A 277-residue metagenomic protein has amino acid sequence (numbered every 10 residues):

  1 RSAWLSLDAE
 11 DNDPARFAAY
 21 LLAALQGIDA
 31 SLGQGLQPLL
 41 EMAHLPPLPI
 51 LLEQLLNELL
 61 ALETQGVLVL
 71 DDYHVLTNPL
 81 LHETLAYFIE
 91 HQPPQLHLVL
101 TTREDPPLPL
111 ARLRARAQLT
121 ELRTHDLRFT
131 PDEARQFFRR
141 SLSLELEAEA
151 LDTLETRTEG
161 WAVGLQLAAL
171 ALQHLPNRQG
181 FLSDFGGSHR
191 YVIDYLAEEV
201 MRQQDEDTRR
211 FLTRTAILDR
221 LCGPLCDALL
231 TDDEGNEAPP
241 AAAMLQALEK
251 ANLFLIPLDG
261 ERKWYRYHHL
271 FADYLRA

Functional and structural regions predicted by a protein language model:
R1-G66, Y73-T77: Conserved phosphate-binding/catalytic loops and adjacent sensor/switch elements of nucleotide-binding enzymes, spanning
W4, N12, I28-L32, L36-Q37 (+4 more regions): Short, polar/flexible loop-turn hinges at active-site or ligand-entry regions and domain interfaces
A9-N12, A23, V75, E104-P107 (+2 more regions): Conserved nucleotide-binding/hydrolysis micro-motifs of P-loop NTPases
R16-A19, P47, Q54, V67 (+4 more regions): Alpha-helical sensor/transducer elements of the RecA-like P-loop NTPase core
A18, L22, Q26, L56 (+5 more regions): Short, amphipathic alpha-helical segments that act as regulatory/interfacial helices in nucleotide-processing proteins
L32-L39, A43, L59-L60, A111-R112 (+1 more regions): Amphipathic helix/helix-loop-helix segment enriched in hydrophobic residues with interspersed Lys/Arg and occasional
A61, A86-Y87, R103, E149-L151 (+1 more regions): C-terminal boundary/linker of central alpha/beta nucleotide-binding cores
V67-L68, R210: Hydrophobic "anchor" residues on beta-strands that sit immediately upstream of conserved functional sites
